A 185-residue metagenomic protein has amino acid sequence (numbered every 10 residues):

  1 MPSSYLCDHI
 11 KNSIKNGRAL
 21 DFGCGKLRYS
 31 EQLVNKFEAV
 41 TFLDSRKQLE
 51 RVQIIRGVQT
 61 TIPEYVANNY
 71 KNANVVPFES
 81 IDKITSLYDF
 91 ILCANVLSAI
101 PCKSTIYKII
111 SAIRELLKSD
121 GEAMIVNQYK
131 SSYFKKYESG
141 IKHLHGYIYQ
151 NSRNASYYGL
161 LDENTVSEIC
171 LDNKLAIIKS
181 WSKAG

Functional and structural regions predicted by a protein language model:
M1-K83, E122-G185: Class I (Rossmann-like) S-adenosyl-L-methionine-dependent methyltransferase catalytic domain, capturing the SAM-binding
N16, Y88-D89: Local beta-strand N-terminus motif with an aromatic residue
F37-E38, D89-F90, I113: Residue-level detection of beta-strand scaffold positions
L92-N95: A conserved beta-strand element that flanks and buttresses the S-adenosyl-L-methionine
S98-C102: A short His-aromatic
T105-K108, T165: An acidic, carboxylate-rich microenvironment
Y107-S119: A short glycine-rich, Lys/Arg-flanked "PGG" loop and its adjoining helix->strand segment in the class I
